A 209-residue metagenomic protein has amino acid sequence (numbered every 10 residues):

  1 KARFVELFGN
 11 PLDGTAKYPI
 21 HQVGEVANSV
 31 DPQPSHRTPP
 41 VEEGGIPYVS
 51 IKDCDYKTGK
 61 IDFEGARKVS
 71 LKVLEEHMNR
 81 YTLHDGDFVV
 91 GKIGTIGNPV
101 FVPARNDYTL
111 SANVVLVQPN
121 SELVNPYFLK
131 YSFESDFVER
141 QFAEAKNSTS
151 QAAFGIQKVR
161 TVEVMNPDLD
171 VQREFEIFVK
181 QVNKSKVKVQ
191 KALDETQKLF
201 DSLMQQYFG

Functional and structural regions predicted by a protein language model:
K1-Q33, T161, N166-R173, K180-G209: Non-catalytic DNA-recognition/assembly elements of restriction-modification systems
A16-K60, L74, M78, N147: Low-complexity, Lys/Gly-biased intrinsically disordered segments
S35, K92, D107-V115, V124 (+1 more regions): A short glycine-rich beta-alpha junction/loop motif
D55-V69, F88-S111, P126-Y131, R140-A145: Short, ligand-facing micro-motifs at secondary-structure edges
N125-S132, V171-E174, F178: Short amphipathic alpha-helical coupling segments at ligand-binding clamshell hinges and other catalytic/signaling
E139-Q141, Q151, Q172, Q205: Glutamine-centric residue-chemistry signal
